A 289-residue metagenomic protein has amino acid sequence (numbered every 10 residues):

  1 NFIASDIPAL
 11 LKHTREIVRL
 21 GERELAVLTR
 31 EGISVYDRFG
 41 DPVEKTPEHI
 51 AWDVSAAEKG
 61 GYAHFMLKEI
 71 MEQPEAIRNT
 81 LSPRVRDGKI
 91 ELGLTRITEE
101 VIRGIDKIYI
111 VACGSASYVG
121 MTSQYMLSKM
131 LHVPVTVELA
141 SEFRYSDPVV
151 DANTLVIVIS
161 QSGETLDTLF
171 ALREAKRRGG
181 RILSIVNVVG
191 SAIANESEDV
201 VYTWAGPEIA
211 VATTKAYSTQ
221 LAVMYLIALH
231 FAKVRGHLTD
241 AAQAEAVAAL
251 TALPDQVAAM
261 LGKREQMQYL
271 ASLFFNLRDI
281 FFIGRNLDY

Functional and structural regions predicted by a protein language model:
N1, P8-E31, L155-H237: Phosphate/diphosphate-binding loops
N1-I3, E72-L92, R96-V156, E164 (+2 more regions): Anionic-ligand anchoring segments at beta-strand to alpha-helix junctions in alpha/beta enzyme folds, i.e., glycine
N1-L67, E72: N-terminal glutamine amidotransferase
A4, L11-T14, L28-T29, V35-R38 (+7 more regions): Short helix/loop capping segments that flank catalytic or ligand/cofactor-binding pockets
A4, P8-L11, L67, P74 (+6 more regions): Predominant activation on well-ordered alpha-helical scaffold segments within soluble catalytic domains
T14-E16, E22-R23, M66, L94-E99 (+4 more regions): Generic recognition of flexible, low-complexity loop/linker segments
R23, R30, Y62, I105 (+5 more regions): Active-site lining segments that contact anionic ligands and/or coordinate catalytic metals
Q73-I77, L81-Y109, D199-Y289: Active-site phosphate/pyrophosphate-binding segments
